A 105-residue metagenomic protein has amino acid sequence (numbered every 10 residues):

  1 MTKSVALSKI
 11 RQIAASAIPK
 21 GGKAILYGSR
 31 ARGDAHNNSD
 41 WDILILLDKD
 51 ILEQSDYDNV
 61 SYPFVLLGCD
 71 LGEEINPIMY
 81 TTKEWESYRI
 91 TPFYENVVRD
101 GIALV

Functional and structural regions predicted by a protein language model:
M1-I25, A31-N37, D48-V105: Catalytic core of pol beta-like nucleotidyltransferases
W41-L46: Short beta-strand->loop micro-motif that forms the acidic, two-metal-ion catalytic signature in nucleotide-processing
